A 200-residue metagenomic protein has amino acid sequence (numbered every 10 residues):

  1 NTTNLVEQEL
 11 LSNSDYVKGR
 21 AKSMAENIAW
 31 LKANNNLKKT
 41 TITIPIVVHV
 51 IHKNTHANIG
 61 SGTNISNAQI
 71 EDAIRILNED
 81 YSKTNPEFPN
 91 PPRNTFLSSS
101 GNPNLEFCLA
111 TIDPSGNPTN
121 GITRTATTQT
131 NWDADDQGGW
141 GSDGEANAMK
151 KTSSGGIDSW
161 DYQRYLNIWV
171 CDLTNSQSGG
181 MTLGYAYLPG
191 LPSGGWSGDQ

Functional and structural regions predicted by a protein language model:
N1-T41, Y81: N-terminal zymogen propeptides
A25-T43, T152-R164, S197: Short, surface-exposed loop and linker segments with low hydrophobicity and enrichment for Pro/Ser/Thr
I28, N58-I59, P89, K150: Generic, low-specificity signal for short hydrophobic/alpha-helical stretches with a mild N-terminal bias, encompassing
L31-N78, V170-N175, G184-S197: Fold-level signature of zinc-dependent metallopeptidase catalytic domains
R75-Q200: Metzincin-family zinc-dependent endopeptidase catalytic domain
